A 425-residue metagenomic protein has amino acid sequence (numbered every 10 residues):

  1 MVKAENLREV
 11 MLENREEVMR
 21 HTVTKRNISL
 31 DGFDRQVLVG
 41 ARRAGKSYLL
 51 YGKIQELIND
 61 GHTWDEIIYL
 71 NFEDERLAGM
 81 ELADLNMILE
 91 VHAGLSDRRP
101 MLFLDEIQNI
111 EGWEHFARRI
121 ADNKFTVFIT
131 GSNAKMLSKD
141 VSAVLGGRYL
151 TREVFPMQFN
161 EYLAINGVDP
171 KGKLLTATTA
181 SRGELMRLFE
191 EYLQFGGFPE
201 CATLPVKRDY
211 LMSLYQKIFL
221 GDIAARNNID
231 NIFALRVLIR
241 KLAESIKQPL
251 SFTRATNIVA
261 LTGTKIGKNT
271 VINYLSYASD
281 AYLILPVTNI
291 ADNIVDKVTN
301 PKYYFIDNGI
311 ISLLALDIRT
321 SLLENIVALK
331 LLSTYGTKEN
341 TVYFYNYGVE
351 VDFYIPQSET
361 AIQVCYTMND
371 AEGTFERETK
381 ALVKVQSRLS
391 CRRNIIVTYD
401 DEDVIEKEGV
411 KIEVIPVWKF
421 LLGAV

Functional and structural regions predicted by a protein language model:
M1-V18, G32-V39, Y48, G52-H62 (+3 more regions): A cross-kingdom feature that marks ATP-driven nucleic-acid transaction machinery
V2-N14, A164-L329, T334-G336, N340-Y345: Interdomain hinge/linker elements that couple catalytic modules in large macromolecular machines
R43: Walker A (P-loop) phosphate-binding loop of P-loop NTPases
I68-D97: Short glycine-rich substrate-engagement loop in P-loop NTPases that contacts/grips substrate
S96-W113: Conserved P-loop NTPase "ATPase switch" module shared by AAA+ and STAND
R98-M101, N123-F128: Loop/turn-to-beta-strand initiation segments
T126-S132, E153: Structural recognition of the conserved hydrophobic beta-strand(s) that form the central parallel beta-sheet of P-loop
K135-T151, I165-G167: Short regulatory helix/loop adjacent to the ATP-binding pocket of P-loop NTPases
